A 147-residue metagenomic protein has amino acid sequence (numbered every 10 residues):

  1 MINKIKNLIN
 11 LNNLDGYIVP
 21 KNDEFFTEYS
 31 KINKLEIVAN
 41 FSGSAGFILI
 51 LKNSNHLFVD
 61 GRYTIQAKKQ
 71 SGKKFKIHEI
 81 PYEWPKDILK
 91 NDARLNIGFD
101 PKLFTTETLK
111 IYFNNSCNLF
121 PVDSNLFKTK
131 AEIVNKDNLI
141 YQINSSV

Functional and structural regions predicted by a protein language model:
M1-D92, P101-V147: N-terminal accessory/capping or targeting/presequence segment of soluble
I97: Ligand-binding face of N-terminal immunoglobulin V-set domains in extracellular IgSF glycoproteins
